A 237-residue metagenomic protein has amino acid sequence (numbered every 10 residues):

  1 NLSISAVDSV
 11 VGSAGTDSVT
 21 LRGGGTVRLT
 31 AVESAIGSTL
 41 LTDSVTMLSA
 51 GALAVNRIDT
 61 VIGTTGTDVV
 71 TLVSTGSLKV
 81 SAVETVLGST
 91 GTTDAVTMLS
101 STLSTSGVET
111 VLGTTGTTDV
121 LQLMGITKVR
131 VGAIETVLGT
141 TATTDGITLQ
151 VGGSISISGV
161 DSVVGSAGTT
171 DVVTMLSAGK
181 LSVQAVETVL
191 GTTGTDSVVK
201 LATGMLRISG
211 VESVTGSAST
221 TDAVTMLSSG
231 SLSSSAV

Functional and structural regions predicted by a protein language model:
N1-V237: Extended beta-solenoid/beta-helix repeat architectures
